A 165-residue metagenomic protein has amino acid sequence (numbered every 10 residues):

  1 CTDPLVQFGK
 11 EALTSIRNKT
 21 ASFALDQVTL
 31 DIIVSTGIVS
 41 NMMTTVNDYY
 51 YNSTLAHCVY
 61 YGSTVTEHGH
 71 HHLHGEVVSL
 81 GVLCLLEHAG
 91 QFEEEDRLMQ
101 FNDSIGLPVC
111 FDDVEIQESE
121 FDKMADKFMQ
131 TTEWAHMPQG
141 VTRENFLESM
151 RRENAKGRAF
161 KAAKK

Functional and structural regions predicted by a protein language model:
C1-F101: Active-site segments that bind and position negatively charged phosphate/pyrophosphate groups
Q91-K165: C-terminal charged capping/lid subdomain of soluble metabolic enzymes
